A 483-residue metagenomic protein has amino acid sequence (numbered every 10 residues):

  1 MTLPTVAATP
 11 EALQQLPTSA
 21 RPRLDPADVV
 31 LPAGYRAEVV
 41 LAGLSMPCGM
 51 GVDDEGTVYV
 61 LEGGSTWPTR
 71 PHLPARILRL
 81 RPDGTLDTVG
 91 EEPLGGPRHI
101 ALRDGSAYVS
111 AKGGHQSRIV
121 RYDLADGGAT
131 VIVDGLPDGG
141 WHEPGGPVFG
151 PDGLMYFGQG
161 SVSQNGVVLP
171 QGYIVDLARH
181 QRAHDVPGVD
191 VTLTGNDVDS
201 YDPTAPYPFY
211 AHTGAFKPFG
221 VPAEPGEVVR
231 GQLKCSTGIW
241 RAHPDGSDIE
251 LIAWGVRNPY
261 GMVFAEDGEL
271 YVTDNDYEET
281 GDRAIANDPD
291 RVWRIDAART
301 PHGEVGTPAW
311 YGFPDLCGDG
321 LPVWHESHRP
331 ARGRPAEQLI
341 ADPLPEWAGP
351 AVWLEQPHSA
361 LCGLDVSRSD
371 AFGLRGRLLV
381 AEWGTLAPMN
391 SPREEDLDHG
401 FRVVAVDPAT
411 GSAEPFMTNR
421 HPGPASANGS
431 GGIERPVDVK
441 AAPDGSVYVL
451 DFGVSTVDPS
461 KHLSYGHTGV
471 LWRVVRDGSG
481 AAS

Functional and structural regions predicted by a protein language model:
L3-L31, S161-E434, D444, Y448 (+1 more regions): Beta-propeller domain segments
Q15-D25, E38-L73, S359-R368, L379-A381: Beta-strand-rich domains and repeat architectures in extracellular enzymes and scaffolds, especially beta-propellers
G43-P47, L73, P93-G96, H115 (+9 more regions): Beta-rich catalytic cores
C48, H72-V109: Blade-loop segments of beta-propeller domains
M50, I100, P147, P259-M262 (+2 more regions): Hydrophobic core register within WD40 beta-propeller blades
V52-E55, L102-G105, F149-D152, F264-D267 (+2 more regions): Residue-level detector of Asp-centered blade-edge/turn motifs that repeat once per structural unit in beta-propeller
G56-V60, S106-V109, M155-F157, L270-V272 (+2 more regions): Hydrophobic beta-strand segments that make up the repeating blades of beta-propeller and related beta-repeat
G96, H115-G150, G158-Q164, P170-T192: Asp-box/WD-like beta-propeller blade repeats and closely related beta-sheet repeat scaffolds
